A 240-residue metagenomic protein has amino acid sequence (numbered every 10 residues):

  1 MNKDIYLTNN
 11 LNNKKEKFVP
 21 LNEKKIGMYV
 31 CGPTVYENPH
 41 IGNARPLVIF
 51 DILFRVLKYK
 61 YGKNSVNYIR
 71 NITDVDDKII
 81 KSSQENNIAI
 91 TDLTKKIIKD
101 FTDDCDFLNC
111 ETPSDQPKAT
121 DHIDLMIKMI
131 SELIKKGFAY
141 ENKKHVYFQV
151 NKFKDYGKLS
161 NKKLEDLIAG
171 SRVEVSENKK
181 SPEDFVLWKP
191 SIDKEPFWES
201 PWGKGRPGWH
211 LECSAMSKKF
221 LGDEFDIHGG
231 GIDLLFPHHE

Functional and structural regions predicted by a protein language model:
M1-E240: NTP-dependent nucleotidyl-transfer catalytic core
